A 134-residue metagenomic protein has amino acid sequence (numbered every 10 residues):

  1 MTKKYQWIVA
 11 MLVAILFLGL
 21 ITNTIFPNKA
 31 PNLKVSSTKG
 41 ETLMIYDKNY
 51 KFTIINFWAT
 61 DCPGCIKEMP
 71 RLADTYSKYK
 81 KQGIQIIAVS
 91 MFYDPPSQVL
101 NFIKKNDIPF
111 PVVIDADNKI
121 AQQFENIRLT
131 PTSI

Functional and structural regions predicted by a protein language model:
M1-S36: N-terminal targeting signals for export/organelle localization
N32-T53: A short beta-strand-turn-helix
F52-T53, I84, P131: Alpha/beta-hydrolase fold active-site loops
I54-W58, S90: Structural cue for short, hydrophobic secondary-structure segments
F57-D74: Conserved redox-active cysteine motifs that mediate thiol-disulfide chemistry, especially di-cysteine Cys-X(1-2)-Cys
K67, D74, S97-K105: Short alpha-helix adjacent to the SAM-binding motif of class I
G83-P96, I108-N118: Thiol-based oxidoreductase modules, predominantly thioredoxin-like and allied folds used for disulfide exchange
N101-P109, A116-I134: Thiol/disulfide oxidoreductase modules built on the thioredoxin-like
